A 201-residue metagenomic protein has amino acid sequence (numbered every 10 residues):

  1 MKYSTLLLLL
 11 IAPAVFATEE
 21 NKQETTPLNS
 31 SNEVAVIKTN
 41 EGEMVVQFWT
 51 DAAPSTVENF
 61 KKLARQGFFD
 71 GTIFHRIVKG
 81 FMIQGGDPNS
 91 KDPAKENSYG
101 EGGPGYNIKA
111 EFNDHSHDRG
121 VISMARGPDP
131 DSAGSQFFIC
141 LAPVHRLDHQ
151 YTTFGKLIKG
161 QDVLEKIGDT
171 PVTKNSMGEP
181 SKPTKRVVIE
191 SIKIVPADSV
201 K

Functional and structural regions predicted by a protein language model:
M1-Y3, A17-T18: Domain-scale selection of a single, long terminal region that carries the protein's primary operational module
Y3-P13: Sec-dependent N-terminal signal peptides
V15-K201: Cyclophilin-like peptidyl-prolyl cis-trans isomerases
